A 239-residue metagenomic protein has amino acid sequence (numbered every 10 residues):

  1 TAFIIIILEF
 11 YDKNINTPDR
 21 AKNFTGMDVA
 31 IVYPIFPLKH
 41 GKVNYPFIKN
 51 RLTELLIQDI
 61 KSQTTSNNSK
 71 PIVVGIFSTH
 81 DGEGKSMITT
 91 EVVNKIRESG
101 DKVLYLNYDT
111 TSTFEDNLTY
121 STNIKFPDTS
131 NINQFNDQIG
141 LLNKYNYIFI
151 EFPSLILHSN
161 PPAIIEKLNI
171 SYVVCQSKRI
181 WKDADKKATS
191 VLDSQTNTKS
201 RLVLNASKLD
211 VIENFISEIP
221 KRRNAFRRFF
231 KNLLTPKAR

Functional and structural regions predicted by a protein language model:
T1-T90, N94-K102, Y108-D116, N123-T129 (+1 more regions): Short boundary/hinge segments that flank catalytic cores
A2-F3, N143-N146, L168-S171: Short, surface-exposed connector motifs at secondary-structure boundaries
A21, I76, E151, I164 (+1 more regions): Residue-level signature of catalytic and energy-coupling elements of molecular machines, predominantly ATP/GTP-dependent
N68, L142-K144, I165-K167, S194-Q195: A structural signal for short secondary-structure junctions
V103, N146-Y147, N169, S200: Conserved acidic residues
L106-D109, Y120-I165: Switch II (G3) loop of P-loop NTPases
E151-L157, L168-K186: Conserved Switch II/interswitch segment of TRAFAC-class P-loop GTPases
N160-A163, K167, K187-V191: A short acidic, amphipathic alpha-helical/loop segment
